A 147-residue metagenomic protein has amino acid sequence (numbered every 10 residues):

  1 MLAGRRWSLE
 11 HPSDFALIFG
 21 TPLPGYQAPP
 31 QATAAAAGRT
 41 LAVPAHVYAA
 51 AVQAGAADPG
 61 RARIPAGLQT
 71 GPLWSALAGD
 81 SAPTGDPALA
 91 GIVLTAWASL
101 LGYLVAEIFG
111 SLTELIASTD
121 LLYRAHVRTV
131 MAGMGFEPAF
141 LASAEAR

Functional and structural regions predicted by a protein language model:
M1-D14, I18, A35-L41: Hydrophobic alpha-helical connector segments
F19-G20, A142: Short loop/turn and capping residues at structural boundaries
G20-T21, S99: Short acidic/histidine-centered micro-motifs embedded in hydrophobic/aromatic stretches that mark compact functional
T21-A34: Solvent-exposed, charged amphipathic helical/linker segments at domain boundaries
Q31-A34, G38, A90: Short, amphipathic alpha-helical segments
A42-R147: C-terminal peripheral helix-coil segments that are non-catalytic and often amphipathic
